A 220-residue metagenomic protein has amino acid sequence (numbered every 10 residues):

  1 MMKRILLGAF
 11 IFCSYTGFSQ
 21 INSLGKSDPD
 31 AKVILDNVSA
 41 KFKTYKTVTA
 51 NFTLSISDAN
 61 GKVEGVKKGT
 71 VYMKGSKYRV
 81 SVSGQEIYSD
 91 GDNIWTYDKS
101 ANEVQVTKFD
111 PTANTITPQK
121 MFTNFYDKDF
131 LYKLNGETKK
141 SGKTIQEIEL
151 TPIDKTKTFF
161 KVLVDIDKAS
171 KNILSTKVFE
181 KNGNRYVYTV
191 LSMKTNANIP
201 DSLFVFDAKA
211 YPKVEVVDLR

Functional and structural regions predicted by a protein language model:
I5-C13: Sec-dependent N-terminal signal peptides
L6, G17-V63, S76-K77, A210 (+1 more regions): N-terminal leader/targeting segments and the immediate start of mature chains
S19, F130-N135, K139-R220: Gly/Pro-enriched, hydrophobic low-complexity segments that function as extracytoplasmic propeptides/linkers
Y45-T49, V66-K68, G75, S89-G91 (+5 more regions): Extracytoplasmic
N60, S100-N102, N182: Solvent-exposed strand-loop boundary residues in beta-sheet-rich modules
K68-T115, Y186: An acidic-aromatic
F109-T144: Flexible, surface-exposed loop/linker segments and immediately adjacent secondary-structure boundaries
